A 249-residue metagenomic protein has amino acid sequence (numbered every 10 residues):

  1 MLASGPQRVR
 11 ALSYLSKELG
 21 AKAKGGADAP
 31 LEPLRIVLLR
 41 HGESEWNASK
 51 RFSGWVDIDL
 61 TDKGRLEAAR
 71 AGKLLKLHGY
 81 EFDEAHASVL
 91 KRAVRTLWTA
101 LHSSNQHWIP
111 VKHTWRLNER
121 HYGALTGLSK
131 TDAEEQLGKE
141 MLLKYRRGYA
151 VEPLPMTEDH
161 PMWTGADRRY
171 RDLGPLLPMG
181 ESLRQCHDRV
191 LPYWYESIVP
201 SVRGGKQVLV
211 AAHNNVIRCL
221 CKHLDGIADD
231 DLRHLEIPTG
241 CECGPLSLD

Functional and structural regions predicted by a protein language model:
S4-P6, R10-P33, A69-T164, R169-R171 (+2 more regions): Phosphate-coordination/substrate-recognition cap region in phosphate-metabolizing enzymes
R35-L39, H86, K112, K206-L220 (+1 more regions): Beta-strand elements within well-structured catalytic alpha/beta cores of enzymes that handle phosphate/sulfate esters
S44-D57: Glycine-rich N-terminal loop/short-helix segment of MobA-like nucleotidyltransferase
G54, A150, Y170-H187: Surface-exposed cleft-lining segments at the edges of enzyme active sites
G54-G72: Short catalytic helix/loop segments, enriched in acidic residues and glycine and frequently bearing histidine
T61, R65, H86, L90 (+2 more regions): Amphipathic, non-transmembrane alpha-helical scaffold segments
S182-N214: GST-like fold's C-terminal all-alpha helical module
